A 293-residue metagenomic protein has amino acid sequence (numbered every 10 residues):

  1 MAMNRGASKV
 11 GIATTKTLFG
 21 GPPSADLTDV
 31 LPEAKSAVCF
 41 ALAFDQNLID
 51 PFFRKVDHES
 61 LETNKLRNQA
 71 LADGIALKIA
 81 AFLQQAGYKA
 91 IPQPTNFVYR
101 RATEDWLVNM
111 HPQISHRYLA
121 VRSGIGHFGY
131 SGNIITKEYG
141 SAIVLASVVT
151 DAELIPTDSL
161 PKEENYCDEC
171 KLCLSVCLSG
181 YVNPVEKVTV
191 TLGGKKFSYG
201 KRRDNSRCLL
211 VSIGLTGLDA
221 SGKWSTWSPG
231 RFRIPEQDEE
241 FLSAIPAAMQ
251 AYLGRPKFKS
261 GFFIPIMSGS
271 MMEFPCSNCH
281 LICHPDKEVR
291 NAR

Functional and structural regions predicted by a protein language model:
M1-A72: Non-catalytic, usually N-terminal nucleic-acid engagement modules in DNA/RNA processing proteins
I12-A13, Q93, K187, R293: Residue-level detector of family-conserved "landmark" positions at structurally sensitive sites
G21, K65-C279, P285: Catalytic cores of enzyme domains
Q46-L48, P156, N291: Residue-level signal for secondary-structure boundary sites
W106, N291-R293: Compact disulfide-stabilized, cysteine-rich extracellular microdomains and processed peptide cores in secreted proteins
D286-R290: Hydrophobic alpha-helical segments
